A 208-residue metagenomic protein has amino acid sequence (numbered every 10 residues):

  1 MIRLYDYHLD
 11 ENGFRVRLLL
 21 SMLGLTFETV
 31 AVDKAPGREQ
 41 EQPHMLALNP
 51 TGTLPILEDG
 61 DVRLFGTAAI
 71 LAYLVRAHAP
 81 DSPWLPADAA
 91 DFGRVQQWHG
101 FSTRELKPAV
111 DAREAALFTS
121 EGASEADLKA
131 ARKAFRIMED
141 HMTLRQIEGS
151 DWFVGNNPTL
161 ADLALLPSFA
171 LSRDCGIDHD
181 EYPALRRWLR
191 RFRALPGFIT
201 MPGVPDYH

Functional and structural regions predicted by a protein language model:
M1-K129, L144, G149: GST-like domain detector, emphasizing the conserved glutathione-binding G-site in the N-terminal thioredoxin-like
T29, E181, M201-P202: A generic structural-conservation signal
K34-A35, R186, D206-Y207: Conserved beta-strand edge residues that scaffold enzyme active sites
V75, S168-F169, P202: Active-site-flanking alpha-helical
V95, G197-F198: Short beta-strand edge/turn micro-motifs at domain boundaries
H99-A194: GST-like fold's C-terminal all-alpha helical module
F198-H208: Terminal-tail/helix-coil boundary detector
